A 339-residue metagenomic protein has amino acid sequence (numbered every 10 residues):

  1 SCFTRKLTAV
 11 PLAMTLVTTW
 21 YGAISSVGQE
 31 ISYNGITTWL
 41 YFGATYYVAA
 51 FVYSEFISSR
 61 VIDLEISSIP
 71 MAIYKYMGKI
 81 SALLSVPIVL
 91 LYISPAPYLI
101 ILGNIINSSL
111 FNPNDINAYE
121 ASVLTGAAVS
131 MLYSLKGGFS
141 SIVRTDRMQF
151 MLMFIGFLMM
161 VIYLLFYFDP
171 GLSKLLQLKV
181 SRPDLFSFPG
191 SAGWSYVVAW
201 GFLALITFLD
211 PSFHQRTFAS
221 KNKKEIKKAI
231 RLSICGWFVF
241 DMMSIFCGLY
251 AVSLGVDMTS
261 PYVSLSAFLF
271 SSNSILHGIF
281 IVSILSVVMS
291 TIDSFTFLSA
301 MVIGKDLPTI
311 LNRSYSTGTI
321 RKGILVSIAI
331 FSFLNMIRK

Functional and structural regions predicted by a protein language model:
C2-I66, V198-I206, F213-A219, K223-D257 (+1 more regions): Membrane-interface helix-loop-helix modules in multi-pass membrane proteins
K6-V10, T38-L40, Y76-L83, P113-L124 (+3 more regions): Membrane-interfacial loop-to-helix junctions in multi-pass transporters
A9-L16, K75-S85, Q149-Y163, I234-V239: Small-residue-rich segments of transmembrane alpha-helices in multi-pass membrane proteins, especially helix faces
G22-T37, S94-L110, S134-S140, S253-M258 (+2 more regions): Transmembrane helix-loop junctions in multi-pass membrane proteins
T38-L135, A199-A204, I284-S294: Helix-loop-helix module between adjacent transmembrane segments
I66-Y74, G137-M148, L209-M242, P261 (+1 more regions): Hydrophobic, small-residue-rich membrane helices and short re-entrant helix-turn-helix hairpins that build
Y76-L83, L124, M301-K339: Loop-to-transmembrane helix boundary motifs in multi-pass membrane proteins
V89-N114, A118-A121, V129-S130, L135 (+3 more regions): Hydrophobic alpha-helical segments and their helix-loop junctions in multi-pass secondary transporters
